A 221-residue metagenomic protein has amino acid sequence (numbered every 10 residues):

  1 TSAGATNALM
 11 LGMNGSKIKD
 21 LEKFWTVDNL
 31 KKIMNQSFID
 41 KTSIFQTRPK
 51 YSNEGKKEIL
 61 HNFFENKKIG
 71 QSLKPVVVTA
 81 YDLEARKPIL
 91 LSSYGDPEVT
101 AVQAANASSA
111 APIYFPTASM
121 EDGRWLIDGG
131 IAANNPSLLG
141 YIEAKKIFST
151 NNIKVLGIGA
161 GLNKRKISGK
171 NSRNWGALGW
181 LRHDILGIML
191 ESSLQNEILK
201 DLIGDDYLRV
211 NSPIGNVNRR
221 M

Functional and structural regions predicted by a protein language model:
T1-L60, T100-A105, K154: Patatin-like phospholipase
L11-N14, L91-Y94, L138, I167-S172 (+3 more regions): Short coil/turn segments at secondary-structure boundaries
N29-Q36, L162-S168, N218: A short beta-to-alpha transition loop/helix N-cap that caps and shapes the active-site region
T47, P116, M120-D122, I131-A133 (+5 more regions): C-terminal helical/tail subdomains of lipid-metabolizing enzymes
P49-K74, S168-I198: Surface cap/lid and interfacial helix-loop subdomains adjacent to catalytic sites that gate substrate access
K57, G70-K146: Active-site gating loop/helix substructures
K74-V76, N151-V155: Residue-level recognition of the N-termini of beta-strands and the immediately preceding loop/turn
T79-A85, L156-K164, S212-N216: Glycine-rich beta-alpha junction loops
